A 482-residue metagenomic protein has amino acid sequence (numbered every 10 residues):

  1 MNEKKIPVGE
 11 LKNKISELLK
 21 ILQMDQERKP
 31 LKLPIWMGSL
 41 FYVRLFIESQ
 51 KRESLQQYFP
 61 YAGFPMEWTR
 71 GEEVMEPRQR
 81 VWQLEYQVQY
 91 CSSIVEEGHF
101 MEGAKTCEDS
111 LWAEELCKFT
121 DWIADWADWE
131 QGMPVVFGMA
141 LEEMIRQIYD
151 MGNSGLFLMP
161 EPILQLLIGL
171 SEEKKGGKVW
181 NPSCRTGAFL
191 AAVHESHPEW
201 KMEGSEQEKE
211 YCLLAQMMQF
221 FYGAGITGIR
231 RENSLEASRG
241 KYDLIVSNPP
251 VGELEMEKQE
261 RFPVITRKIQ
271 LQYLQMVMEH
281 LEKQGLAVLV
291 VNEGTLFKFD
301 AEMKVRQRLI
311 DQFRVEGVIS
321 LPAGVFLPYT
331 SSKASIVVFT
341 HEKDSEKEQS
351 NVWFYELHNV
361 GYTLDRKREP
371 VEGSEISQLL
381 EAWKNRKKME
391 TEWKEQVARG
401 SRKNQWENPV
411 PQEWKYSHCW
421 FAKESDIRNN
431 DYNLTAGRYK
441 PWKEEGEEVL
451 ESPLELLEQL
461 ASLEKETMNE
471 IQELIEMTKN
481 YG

Functional and structural regions predicted by a protein language model:
M1-A62, N480-G482: Non-catalytic accessory regions of SAM-dependent methyltransferases
N2-K5, R239, D243-G482: A conserved structural/catalytic subdomain of Rossmann-like adenosyl-cofactor enzymes
S16, L31-L40, C117, P134 (+7 more regions): Non-catalytic, well-ordered alpha-helical scaffold segments
L18, C91, F119, I123 (+3 more regions): Amphipathic alpha-helices that form helix-helix packing interfaces
L19, I168-E172, M278: Generic structural signal for well-ordered alpha-helical scaffold segments
F41, I47-I148, G152: Long recognition/docking surfaces used for binding and targeting
E130, N153-P160, L457, E464: Short acidic-aromatic active-site loops that bind/stabilize oxyanions
N153-S247, G252-R261, I265-R267, L271-Q272 (+4 more regions): Conserved S-adenosyl-L-methionine
